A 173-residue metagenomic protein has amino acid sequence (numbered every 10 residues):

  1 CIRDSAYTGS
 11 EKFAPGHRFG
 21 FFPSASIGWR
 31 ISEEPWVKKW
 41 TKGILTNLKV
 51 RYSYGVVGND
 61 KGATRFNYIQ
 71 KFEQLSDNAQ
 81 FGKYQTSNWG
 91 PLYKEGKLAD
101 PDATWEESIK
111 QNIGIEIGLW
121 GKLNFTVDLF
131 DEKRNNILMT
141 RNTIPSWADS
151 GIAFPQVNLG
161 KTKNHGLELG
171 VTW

Functional and structural regions predicted by a protein language model:
R3-W173: Extracellular/periplasmic, surface-exposed regions of secreted and cell-surface proteins
